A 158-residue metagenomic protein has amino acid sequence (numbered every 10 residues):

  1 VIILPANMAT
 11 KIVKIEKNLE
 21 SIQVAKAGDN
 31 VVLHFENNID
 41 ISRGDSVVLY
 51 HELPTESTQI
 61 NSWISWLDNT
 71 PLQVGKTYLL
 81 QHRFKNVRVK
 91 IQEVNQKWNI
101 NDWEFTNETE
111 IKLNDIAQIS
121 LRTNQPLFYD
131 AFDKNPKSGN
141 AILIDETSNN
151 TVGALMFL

Functional and structural regions predicted by a protein language model:
V1-L158: C-terminal effector/interaction modules appended to NTPase cores
